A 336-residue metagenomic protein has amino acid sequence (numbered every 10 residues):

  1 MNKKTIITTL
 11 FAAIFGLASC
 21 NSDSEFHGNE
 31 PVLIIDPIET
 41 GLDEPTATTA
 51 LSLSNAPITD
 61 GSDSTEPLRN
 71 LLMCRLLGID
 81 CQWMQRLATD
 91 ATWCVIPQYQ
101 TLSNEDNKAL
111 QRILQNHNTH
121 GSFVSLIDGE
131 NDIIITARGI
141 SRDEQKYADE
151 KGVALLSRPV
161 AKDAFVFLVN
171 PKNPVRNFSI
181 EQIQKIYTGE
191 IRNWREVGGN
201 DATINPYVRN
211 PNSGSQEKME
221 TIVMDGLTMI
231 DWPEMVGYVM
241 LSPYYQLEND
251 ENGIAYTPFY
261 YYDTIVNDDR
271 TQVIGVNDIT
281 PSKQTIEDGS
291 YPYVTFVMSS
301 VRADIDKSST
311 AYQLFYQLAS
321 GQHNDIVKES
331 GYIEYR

Functional and structural regions predicted by a protein language model:
M1-T5: Positively charged n-region of N-terminal signal peptides that target proteins for export
I6-I14: Sec-dependent N-terminal signal peptides
L17-S19: C-terminal motif of bacterial Sec signal peptides marking the signal peptidase cleavage site
N21-R336: Exported/periplasmic ABC-transporter solute-binding proteins
